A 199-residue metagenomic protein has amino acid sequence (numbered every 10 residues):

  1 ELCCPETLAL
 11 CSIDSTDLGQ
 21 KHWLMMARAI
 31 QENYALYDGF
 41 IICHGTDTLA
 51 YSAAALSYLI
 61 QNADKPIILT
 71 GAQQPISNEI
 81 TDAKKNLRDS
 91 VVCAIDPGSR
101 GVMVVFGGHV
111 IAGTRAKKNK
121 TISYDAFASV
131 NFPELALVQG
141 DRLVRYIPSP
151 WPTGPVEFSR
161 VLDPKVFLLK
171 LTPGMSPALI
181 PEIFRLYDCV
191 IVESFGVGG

Functional and structural regions predicted by a protein language model:
E1, A112-V197: Accessory alpha-helical/coil subdomains and C-terminal extensions that flank or cap enzyme catalytic cores
E1-E32: ATP/NTP phosphate-donor binding region
L2-C3, A35-G39, N62-P66, P97-G101 (+4 more regions): Short coil/turn connectors at secondary-structure junctions
D14-D17, I76-S77, V197-G199: Short, small-residue-enriched loops and turns at beta-alpha junctions that line or gate enzyme active sites
Y37-L49, L186-V197: Short acidic, glycine-rich surface-loop motifs adjacent to enzyme active sites
I42-H44, I68-G71, M103-G107, K170 (+1 more regions): Short beta-strand segments
C43-K65: Short Gly/Thr/Asp-enriched flexible loops that form oxyanion-binding sites at enzyme active sites
L69-Q139: Internal gly/pro-rich beta-alpha loop/helix module that stabilizes soluble enzyme cofactors or their anionic handles
